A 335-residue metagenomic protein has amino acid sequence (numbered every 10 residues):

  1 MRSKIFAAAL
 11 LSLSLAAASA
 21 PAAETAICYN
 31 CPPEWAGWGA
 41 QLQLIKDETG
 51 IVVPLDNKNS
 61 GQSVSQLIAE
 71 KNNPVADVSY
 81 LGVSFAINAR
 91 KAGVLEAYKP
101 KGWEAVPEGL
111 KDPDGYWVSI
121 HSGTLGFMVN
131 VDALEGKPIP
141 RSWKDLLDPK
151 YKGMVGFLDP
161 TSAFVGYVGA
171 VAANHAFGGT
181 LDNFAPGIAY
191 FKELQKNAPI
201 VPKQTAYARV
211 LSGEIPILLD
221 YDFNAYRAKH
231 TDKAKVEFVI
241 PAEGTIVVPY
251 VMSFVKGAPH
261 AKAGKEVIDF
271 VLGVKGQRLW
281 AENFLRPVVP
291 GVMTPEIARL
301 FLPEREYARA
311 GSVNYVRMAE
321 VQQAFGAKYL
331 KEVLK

Functional and structural regions predicted by a protein language model:
A23-I87: Early extracytoplasmic/lumenal segment of secretory-pathway proteins
C31-G39, V75-E214: Extracytoplasmic ligand-binding site segments that recognize negatively charged/polar headgroups
V83-N88, L211, P216-K235: A ligand-binding cleft/hinge motif common to bilobed small-molecule-binding domains
L95-E104, W117-V118, K144-L147, I217 (+3 more regions): Short beta-strand->loop
A105, G123, I188-E193, P199-I200 (+2 more regions): Periplasmic-binding protein-like
G126-A133, V171-H175, V248-A261, L279-W280: A bilobed periplasmic-binding-protein/Venus flytrap-type ligand-binding module shared by bacterial periplasmic
V255-A310: Mature extracytoplasmic/periplasmic domains
I297-K335: Extracellular/periplasmic bilobal clamshell ligand-binding domains
